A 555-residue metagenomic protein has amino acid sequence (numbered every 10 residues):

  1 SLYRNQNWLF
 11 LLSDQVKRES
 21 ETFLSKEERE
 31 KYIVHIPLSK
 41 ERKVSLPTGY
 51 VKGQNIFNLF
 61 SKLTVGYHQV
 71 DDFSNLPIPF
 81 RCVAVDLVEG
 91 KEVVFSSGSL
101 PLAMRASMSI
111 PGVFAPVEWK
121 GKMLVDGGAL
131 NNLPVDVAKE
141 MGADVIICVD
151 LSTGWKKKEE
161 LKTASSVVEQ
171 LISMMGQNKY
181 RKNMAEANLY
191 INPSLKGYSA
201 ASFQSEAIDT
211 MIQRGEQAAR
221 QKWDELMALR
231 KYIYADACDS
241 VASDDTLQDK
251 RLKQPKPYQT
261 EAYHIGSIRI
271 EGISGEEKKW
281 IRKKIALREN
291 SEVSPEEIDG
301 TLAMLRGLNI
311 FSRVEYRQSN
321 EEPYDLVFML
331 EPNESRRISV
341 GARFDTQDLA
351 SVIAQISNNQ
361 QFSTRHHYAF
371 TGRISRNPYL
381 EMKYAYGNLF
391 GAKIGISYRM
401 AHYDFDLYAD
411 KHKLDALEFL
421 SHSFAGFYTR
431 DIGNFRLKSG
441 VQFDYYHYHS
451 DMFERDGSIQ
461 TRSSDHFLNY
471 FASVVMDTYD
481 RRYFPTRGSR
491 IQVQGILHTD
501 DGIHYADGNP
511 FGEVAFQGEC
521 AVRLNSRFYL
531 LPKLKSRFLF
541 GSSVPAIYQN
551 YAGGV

Functional and structural regions predicted by a protein language model:
S1-E296, G300-A303, G307-V314, N333: Patatin-like phospholipase
L59, R81-V83, V93-V94, V145-D150 (+13 more regions): Soluble periplasmic/extracytoplasmic beta-strand elements of cell-envelope proteins
G66-H68, L130-V135, M174-Q177, A425-G426 (+2 more regions): Glycine-rich, charged/polar anion/phosphate-binding loops that engage phosphate groups from diverse ligands
E92-F95, K158-E160, S450, H504-Y505 (+1 more regions): Short, well-ordered secondary-structure micro-motifs
G154-W155, E276, N290, S312-R313 (+7 more regions): Short beta-strands and strand-coil junctions in structured, solvent-facing domains, enriched
Y232-S243, Q442, V493, K535-R537: A glycine-rich phosphate-binding loop feature that marks nucleotide/adenosyl-phosphate handling sites
P295-T301, G307-Y483, N550-V555: Gram-negative/organellar outer-membrane beta-barrel architecture
R337-A342, N469-V555: C-terminal outer-membrane beta-barrel translocator/porin domains of Gram-negative envelope proteins and their
